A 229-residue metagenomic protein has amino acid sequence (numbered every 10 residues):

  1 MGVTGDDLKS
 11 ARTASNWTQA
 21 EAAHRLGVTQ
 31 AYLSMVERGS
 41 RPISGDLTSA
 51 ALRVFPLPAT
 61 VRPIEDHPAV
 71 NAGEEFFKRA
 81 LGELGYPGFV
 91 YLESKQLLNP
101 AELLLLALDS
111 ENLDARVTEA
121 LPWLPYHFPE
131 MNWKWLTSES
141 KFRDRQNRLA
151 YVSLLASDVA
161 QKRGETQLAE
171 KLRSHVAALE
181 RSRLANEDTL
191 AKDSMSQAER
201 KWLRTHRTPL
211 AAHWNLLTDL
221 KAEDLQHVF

Functional and structural regions predicted by a protein language model:
G2, R12-A14, P42: Short amphipathic helical patch at the helix-1/turn junction of helix-turn-helix
D6-R25: Short basic helix-loop element that most often maps to the first helix and adjoining turn of HTH DNA-binding modules
T18, T29-Y32, S44, P58: Short coil turns linking two alpha-helices in DNA-binding domains
L26-P42, P63-I64: Recognition helix of helix-turn-helix/homeodomain-like DNA-binding domains that insert into the DNA major groove
G27, D46-R62: DNA major-groove recognition helix of helix-turn-helix/homeodomain DNA-binding modules
T60-L84: Short amphipathic recognition helices of helix-turn-helix/homeodomain-type DNA-binding modules
P87-S182: Mid-protein regulatory/catalytic core that forms ligand/cofactor-binding pockets and protein-protein interaction
T166-F229: Charge-dense, extended regions
